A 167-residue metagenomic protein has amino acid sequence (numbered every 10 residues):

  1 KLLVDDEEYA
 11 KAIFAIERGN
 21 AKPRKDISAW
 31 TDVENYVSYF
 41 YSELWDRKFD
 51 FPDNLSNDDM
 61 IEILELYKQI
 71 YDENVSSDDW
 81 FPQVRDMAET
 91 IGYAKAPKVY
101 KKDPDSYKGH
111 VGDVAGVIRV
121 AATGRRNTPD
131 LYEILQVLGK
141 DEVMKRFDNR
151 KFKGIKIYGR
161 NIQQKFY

Functional and structural regions predicted by a protein language model:
K1-Y107, F166: Small-residue-rich helix-loop
P82-N161: Charged substrate- and nucleic-acid-binding regions of tRNA-handling and nucleotidyl-transfer enzymes, centered on
